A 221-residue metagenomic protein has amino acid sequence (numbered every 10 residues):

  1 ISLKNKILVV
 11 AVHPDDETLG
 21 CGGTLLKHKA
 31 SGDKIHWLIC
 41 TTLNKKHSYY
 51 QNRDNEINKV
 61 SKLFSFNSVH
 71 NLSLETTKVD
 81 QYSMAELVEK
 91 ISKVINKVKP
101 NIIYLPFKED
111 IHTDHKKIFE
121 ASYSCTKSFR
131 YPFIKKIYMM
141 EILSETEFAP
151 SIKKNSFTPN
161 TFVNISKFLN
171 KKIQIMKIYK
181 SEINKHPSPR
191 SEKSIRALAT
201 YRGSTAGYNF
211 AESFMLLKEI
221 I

Functional and structural regions predicted by a protein language model:
I1-V10, K27, S31, H47-N52 (+3 more regions): Metal-dependent de-N-acetylase/amidase catalytic core
V9-L19: Short, glycine-rich nucleotide/cofactor-binding loops
V12, C40-T42, I142: Cofactor-binding loop segments of dinucleotide-utilizing enzymes, especially the Rossmann-like FAD- and NAD(P)+-binding
T18-L38: Histidine-anchored nucleotide/phosphate-binding helix
G20-G23, L43, G203: Glycine-centered flexibility sites
I39-C40, N71-E75: Short glycine-rich catalytic loops that host catalytic nucleophiles or stabilize transition states across multiple
R53-I57: Generic hydrophobic, amphipathic alpha-helix propensity
